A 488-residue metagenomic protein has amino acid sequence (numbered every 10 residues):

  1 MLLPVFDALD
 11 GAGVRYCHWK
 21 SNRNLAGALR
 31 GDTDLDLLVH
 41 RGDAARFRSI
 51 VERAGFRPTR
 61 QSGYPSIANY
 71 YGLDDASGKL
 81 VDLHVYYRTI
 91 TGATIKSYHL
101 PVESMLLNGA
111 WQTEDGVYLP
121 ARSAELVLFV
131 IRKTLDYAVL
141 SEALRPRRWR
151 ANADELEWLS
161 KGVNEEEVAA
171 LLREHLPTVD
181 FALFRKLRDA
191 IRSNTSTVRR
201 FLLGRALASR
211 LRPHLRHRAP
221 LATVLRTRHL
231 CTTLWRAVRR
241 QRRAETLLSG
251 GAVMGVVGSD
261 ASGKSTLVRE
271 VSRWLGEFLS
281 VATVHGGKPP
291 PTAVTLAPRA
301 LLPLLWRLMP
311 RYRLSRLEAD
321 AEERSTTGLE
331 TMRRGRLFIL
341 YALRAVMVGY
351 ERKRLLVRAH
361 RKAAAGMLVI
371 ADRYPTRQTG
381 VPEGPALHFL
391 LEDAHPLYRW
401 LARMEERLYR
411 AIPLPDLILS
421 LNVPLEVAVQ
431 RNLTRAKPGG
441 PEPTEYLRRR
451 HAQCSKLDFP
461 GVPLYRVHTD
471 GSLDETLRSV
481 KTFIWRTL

Functional and structural regions predicted by a protein language model:
M1-L35, V39-A252: Conserved NTP-donor binding/palm subdomain of two-metal-ion nucleotidyltransferases/polymerases, i.e., the charged
G204, A208-V224, E426-L488: NTP-dependent small-molecule kinase module
S259: P-loop (Walker A) phosphate-binding loop of NTP-binding proteins
K264: Conserved lysine of the Walker
L267: Hydrophobic positions on the alpha1 helix immediately C-terminal to the Walker A/P-loop
E277-V294: Short beta-strand-centered segment that lines the nucleotide-binding/catalytic pocket of NTP-utilizing
P289-D393: ATP-dependent small-molecule kinase phosphotransfer cores that center on conserved nucleotide phosphate-binding segments
R373-K456: A glycine- and Lys/Arg-enriched "phosphate-lid" helix/loop adjacent to the NTP-binding pocket of small-molecule kinases
